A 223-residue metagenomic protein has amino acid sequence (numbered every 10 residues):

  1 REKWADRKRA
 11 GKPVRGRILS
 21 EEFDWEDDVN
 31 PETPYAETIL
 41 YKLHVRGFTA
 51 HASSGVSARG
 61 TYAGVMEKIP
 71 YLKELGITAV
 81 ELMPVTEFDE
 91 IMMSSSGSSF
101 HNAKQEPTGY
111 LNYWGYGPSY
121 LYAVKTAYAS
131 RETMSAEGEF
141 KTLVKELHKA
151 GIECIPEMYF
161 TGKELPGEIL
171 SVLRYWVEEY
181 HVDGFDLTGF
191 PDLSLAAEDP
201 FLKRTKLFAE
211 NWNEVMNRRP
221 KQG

Functional and structural regions predicted by a protein language model:
R1-L40, A50-S53: The feature marks proteins involved in alpha-glucan
I39-Y41, V80-L82, C154-P156, F185 (+1 more regions): Hydrophobic faces of well-ordered beta-strands that scaffold small-molecule active sites in alpha/beta enzyme cores
L43, L72, L82, L121 (+3 more regions): Conserved, mostly hydrophobic/aromatic
S54-V56, T61, M92-K149, F160-E179: Aromatic- and acidic-residue-enriched carbohydrate-binding clefts of CAZyme catalytic domains
E67-T86, E179: Catalytic domains of carbohydrate-active enzymes, especially glycoside hydrolases
P70-K73, K141-A150, A196-F201: Surface-exposed amphipathic alpha-helices with a cationic face
M83-E90, M158-K163, T188-L193, E210-E214: Short, solvent-exposed turn/loop segments enriched in Gly/Ser/Thr/Pro and often Arg
Y116, V172, E178-G223: Active-site-proximal helices and loops of the catalytic beta/alpha 8
